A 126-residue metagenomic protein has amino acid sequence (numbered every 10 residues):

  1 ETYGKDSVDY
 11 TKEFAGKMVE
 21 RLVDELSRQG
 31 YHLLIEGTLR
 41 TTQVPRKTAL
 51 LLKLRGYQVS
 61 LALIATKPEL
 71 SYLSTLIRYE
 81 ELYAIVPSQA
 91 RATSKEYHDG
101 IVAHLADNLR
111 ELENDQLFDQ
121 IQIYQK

Functional and structural regions predicted by a protein language model:
E1-L50: Conserved nucleotide-sensing/catalytic segment adjacent to the nucleotide-binding pocket in NTP-handling enzymes
Q29-G30, T66, R78, L82: Generic recognition of well-structured, leucine-rich alpha-helical segments and adjacent helix-turn regions within
L34-E36, S60-L63, Q120-Q125: A structural signal for short, well-ordered beta-strand segments and their strand-loop junctions that often border
Q43, K47, T66, L70 (+1 more regions): Charged, alpha-helix-enriched surfaces in structured cytosolic catalytic cores of large nucleotide-utilizing machines
L51-K53, Q122: Secondary-structure boundary/capping motif
K53-L76: Conserved phosphate-donor/acceptor-positioning beta-strand/loop module used by diverse small-molecule
L73-K126: Conserved GTP-binding G-domain of TRAFAC-class P-loop NTPases and closely related GTPase folds
